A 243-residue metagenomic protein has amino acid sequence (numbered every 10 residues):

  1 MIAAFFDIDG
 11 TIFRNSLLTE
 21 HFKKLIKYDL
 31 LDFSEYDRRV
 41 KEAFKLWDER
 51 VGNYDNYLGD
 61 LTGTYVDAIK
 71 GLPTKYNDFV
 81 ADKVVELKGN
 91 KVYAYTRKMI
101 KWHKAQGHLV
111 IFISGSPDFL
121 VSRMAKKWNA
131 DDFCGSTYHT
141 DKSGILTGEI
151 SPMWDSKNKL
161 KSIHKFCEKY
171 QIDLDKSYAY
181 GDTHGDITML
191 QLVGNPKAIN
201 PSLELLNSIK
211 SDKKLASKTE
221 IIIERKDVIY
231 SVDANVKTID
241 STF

Functional and structural regions predicted by a protein language model:
M1, V80, E86-F243: C-terminal cap/substrate-recognition subdomain and adjoining C-terminal extension of metal-dependent phosphatase-like
M1-I8, K23-Y36, D240-F243: Non-catalytic pre-domain segments flanking phosphatase-related domains
M1-L18, L190: Asp-based phosphoryl-transfer active-site loop
G10, N77, F133: A residue-level signal for conserved active-site and pocket-lining positions in enzyme catalytic cores
F13, I69, D155: Catalytic cores of large soluble enzymes that bind and process phosphate-bearing ligands
L17-L18, L30-W102: A metal-dependent, Asp-based hydrolase signature
H21-Y28, K127, K169: Active-site catalytic microenvironments for nucleophilic, acid-base chemistry
